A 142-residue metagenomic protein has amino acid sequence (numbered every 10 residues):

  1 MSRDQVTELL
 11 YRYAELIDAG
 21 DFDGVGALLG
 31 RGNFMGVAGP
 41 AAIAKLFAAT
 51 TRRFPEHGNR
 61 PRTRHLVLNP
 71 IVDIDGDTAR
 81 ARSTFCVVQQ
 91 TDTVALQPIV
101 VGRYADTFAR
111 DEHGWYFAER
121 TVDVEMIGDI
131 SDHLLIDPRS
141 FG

Functional and structural regions predicted by a protein language model:
M1-L28: Short, low-complexity N-terminal intrinsically disordered segments enriched in polar/charged residues
E8, T63-H65, V100-V101: Short solvent-exposed loop/turn micro-motifs enriched in small/polar/acidic residues
F22-C86: A solvent-exposed, acidic/Ser-Thr-rich amphipathic alpha-helical stretch
G58-R60, L96, A109: Short aromatic-glycine motifs in intrinsically disordered, low-complexity regions
R80, V101-L134: Short beta-strand edge/turn micro-motifs at domain boundaries
V87-Q89, D123-V124: Short, surface-exposed beta-strand-loop junctions and turns on beta-sheet-rich folds
V88-P98: Short, cysteine-centered beta-strand-loop-beta hairpins and adjacent loop/turn segments enriched in charged/polar
H133-G142: Short terminal or interdomain "cap/linker" segment that borders an active site or interface and mediates
